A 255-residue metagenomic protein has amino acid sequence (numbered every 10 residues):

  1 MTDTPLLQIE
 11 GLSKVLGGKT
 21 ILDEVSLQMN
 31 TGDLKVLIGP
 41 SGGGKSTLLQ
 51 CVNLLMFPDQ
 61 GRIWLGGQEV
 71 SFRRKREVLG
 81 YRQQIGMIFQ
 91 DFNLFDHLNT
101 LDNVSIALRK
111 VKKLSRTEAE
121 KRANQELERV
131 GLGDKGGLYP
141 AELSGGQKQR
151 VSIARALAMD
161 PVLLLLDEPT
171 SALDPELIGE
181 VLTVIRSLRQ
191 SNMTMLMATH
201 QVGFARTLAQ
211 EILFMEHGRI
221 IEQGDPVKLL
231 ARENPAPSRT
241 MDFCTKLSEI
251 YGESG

Functional and structural regions predicted by a protein language model:
M1-E10, G252-G255: ABC-family P-loop ATPase nucleotide-binding domain
L6-L7, K14-A209, F214-H217, I221: ABC family nucleotide-binding domain
E216, V227-G255: C-terminal boundary and immediately downstream tail of ABC-type ATPase nucleotide-binding domains
